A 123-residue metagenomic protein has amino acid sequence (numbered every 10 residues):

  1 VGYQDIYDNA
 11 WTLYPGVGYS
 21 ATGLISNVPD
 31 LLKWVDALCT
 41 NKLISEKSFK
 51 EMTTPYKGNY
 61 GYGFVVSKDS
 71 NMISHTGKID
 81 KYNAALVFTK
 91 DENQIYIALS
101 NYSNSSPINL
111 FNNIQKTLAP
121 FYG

Functional and structural regions predicted by a protein language model:
G2-G123: Catalytic loop of the DD-peptidase/beta-lactamase superfamily, centered on the K-T-G motif and neighboring
